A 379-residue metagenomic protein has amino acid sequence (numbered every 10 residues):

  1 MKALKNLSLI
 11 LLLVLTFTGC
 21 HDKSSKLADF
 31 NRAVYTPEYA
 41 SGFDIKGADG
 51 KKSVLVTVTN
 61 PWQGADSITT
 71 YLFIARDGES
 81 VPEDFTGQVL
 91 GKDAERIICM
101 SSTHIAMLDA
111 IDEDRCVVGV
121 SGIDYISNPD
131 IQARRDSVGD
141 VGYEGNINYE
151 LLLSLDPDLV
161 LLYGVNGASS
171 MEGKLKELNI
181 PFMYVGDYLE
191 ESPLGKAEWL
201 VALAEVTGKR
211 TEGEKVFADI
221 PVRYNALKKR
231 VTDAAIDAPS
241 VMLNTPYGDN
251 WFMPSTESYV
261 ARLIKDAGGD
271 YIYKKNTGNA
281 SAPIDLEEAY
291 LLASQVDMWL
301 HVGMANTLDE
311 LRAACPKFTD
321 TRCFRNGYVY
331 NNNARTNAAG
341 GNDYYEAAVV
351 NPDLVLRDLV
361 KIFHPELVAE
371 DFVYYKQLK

Functional and structural regions predicted by a protein language model:
M1-S8: Bacterial N-terminal signal peptides that target proteins for export
L15-G19: C-terminal motif of bacterial Sec signal peptides marking the signal peptidase cleavage site
C20-I105, E212-M242, L308-D309, I362 (+1 more regions): Bacterial Sec-exported substrate-binding components of ABC uptake systems
V54, W62-L153, L159-V165: A short, structured surface patch at a secondary-structure boundary
L90, S137, D158-L159, A168-N250 (+2 more regions): Extracytoplasmic substrate-binding proteins
I98-C99, C116-V120, L159-Y163, F182-V185 (+5 more regions): Structural recognition of the beta-strand scaffold that forms the well-ordered cores of secreted hydrolase catalytic
D114-V117, K174-G186, L311-Y330: A short, gly/pro- and small-residue-rich
K229-C315: Flexible, glycine-rich surface segments
